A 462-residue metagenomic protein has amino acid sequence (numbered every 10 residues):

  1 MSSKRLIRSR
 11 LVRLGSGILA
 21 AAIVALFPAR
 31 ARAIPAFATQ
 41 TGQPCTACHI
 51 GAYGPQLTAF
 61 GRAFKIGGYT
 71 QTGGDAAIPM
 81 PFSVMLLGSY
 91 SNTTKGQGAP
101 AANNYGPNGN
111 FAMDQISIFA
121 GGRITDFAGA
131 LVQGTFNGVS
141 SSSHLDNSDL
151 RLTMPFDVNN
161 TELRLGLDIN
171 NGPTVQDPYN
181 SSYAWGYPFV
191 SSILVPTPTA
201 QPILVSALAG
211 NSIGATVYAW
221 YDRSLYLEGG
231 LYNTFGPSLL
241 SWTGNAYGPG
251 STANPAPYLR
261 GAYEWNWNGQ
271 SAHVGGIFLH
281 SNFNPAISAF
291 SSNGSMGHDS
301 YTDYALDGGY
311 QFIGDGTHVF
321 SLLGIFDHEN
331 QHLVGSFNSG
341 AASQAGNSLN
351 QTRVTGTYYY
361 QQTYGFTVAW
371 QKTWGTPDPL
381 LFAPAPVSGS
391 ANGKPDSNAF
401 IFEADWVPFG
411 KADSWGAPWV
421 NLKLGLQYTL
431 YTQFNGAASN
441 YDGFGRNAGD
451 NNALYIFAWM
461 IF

Functional and structural regions predicted by a protein language model:
G42-A52: The canonical Cys-X-X-Cys-His
P44, F402-P408, A448-F462: Outer-membrane beta-barrel "beta-signal"
Q56-T58, F82-T93, Y105-P237, A253-G269 (+8 more regions): Outer membrane beta-barrel
I78-M80, Y90-D114, N245-Y247, Y441-N447: Surface-exposed strand-loop-strand hairpins of Gram-negative outer-membrane beta-barrel proteins
S89-G96, T135-V139, D157, G172-Q176 (+7 more regions): Sequence/structural signature of outer-membrane beta-barrel proteins
G106-N110, G138-L145, V205-A209, A246-A253 (+4 more regions): Replace "Gram-negative outer membrane beta-barrel proteins" with "bacterial and organellar outer membrane beta-barrel
S271-G410: Detector for outer-membrane/organellar transmembrane beta-barrel domains, recognizing the amphipathic beta-strand
